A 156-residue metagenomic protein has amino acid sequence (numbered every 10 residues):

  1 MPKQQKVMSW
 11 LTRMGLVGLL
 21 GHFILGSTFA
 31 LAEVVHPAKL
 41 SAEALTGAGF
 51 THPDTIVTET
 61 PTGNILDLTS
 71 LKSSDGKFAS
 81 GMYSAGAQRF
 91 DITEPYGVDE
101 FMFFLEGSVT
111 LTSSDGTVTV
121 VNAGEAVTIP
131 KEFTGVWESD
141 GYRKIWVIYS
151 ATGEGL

Functional and structural regions predicted by a protein language model:
M1-W10: N-terminal secretory signal peptides that target proteins for export/translocation
R13-G26: Bacterial N-terminal signal peptides
L25-K77: A short, N-terminal "cap"/entry segment at the start of jelly-roll beta-barrel domains of the cupin/DSBH fold
A79-Y96, V121, P130-K131: Conserved short histidine dyad/triad with adjacent acidic residue
Y96-L111: Short, conserved beta-strand element in jelly-roll/cupin
K131-E154: Ligand-binding loop in jelly-roll beta-barrel domains
